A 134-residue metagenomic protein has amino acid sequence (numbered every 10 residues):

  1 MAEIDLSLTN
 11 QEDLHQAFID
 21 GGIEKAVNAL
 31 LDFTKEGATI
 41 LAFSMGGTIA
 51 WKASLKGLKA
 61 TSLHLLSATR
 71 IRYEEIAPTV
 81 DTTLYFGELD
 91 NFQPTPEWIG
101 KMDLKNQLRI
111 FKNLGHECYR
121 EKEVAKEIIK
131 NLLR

Functional and structural regions predicted by a protein language model:
M1-K35: Serine-hydrolase catalytic machinery in alpha/beta-hydrolase-like enzymes
L41-A50: Gly/Ala-rich beta-loop-alpha elbow adjacent to hydrolase catalytic centers
L58-R70: A conserved short beta-strand
A77-T82, L104-N106: Short, proline-enriched alpha-helix->beta-strand connector loops that line the catalytic pocket of alpha/beta-hydrolase
L84-F86: Short beta-strand/loop motif that positions the catalytic acidic residue of the alpha/beta-hydrolase fold
E88-N91, K112-G115: Acidic beta-to-alpha connecting loop that harbors the catalytic carboxylate
N91-K101: Short alpha-helix in the alpha/beta-hydrolase fold that links the catalytic acid
N113-E123: Catalytic histidine-centered segment of alpha/beta-hydrolase-like enzymes
